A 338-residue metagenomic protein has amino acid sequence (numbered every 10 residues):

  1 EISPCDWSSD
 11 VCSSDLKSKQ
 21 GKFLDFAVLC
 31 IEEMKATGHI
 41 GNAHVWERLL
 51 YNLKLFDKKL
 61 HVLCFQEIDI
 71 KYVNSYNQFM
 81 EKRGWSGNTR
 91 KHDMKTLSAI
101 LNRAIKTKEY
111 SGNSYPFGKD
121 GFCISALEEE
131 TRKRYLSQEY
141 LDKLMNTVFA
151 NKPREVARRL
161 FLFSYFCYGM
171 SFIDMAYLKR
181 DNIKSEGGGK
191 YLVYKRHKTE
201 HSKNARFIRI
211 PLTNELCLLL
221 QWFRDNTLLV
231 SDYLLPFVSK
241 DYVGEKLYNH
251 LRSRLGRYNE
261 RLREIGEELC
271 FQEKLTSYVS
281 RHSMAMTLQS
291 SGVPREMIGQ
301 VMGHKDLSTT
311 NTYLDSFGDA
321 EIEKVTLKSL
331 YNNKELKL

Functional and structural regions predicted by a protein language model:
E1-V11: Single conserved hydrophobic/aromatic residue that forms the stacking wall/gate of nucleotide- or nucleobase-binding
I31-G41, L50-T131, N146-T147: N-terminal core-binding DNA-recognition domain of tyrosine recombinases/integrases
K119-D120, Y177-Q221: Conserved tyrosine-mediated DNA breakage-rejoining catalytic core shared by Y-recombinases
N182-K190, F271-E273, V293-T312, K337-L338: Short, polar N-cap/turn motifs at the start of nucleic acid-interacting alpha helices
R196-E200, M302-L327: Catalytic-site neighborhood detector that most strongly recognizes the C-terminal catalytic loop/helix of tyrosine
A205-I208, D315-L338: DNA/chromatin major-groove-contacting recognition/catalytic segments
N214, N226, F237-E245, K328-L338: C-terminal secondary-structure termini that scaffold catalytic or DNA-interacting sites
H250, N259-Q300: Short, basic (Lys/Arg/His-rich) helix/loop patches that form interaction surfaces in the mid-to-C-terminal regions
